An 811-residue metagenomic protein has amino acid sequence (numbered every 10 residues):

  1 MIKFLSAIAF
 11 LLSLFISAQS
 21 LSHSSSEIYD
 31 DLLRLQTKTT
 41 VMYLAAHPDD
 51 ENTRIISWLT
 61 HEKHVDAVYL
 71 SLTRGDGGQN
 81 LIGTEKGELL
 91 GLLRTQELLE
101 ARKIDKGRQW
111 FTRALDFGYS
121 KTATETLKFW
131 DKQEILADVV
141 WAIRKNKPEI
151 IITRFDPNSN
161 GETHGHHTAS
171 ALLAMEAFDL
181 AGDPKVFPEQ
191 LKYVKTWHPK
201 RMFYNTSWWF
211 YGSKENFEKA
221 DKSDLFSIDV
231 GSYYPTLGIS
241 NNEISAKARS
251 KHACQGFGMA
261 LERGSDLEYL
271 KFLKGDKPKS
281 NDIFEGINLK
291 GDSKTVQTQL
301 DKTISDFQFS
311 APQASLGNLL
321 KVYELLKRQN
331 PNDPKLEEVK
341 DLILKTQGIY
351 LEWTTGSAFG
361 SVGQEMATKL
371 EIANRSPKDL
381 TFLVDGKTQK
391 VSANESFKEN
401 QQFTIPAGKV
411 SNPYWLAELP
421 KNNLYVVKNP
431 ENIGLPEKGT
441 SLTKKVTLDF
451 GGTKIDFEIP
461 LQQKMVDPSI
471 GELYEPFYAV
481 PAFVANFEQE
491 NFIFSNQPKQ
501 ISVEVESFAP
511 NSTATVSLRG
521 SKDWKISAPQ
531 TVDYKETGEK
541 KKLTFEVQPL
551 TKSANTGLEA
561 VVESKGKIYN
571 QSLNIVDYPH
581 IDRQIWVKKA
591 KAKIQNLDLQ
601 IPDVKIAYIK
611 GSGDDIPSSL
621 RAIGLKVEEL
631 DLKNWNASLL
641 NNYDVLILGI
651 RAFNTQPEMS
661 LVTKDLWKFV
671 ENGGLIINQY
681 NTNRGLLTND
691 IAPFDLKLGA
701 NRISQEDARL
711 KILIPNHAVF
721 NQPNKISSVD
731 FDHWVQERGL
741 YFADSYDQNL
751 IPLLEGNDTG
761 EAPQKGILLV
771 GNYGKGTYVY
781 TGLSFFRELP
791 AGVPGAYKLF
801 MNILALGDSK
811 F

Functional and structural regions predicted by a protein language model:
Q19-K145, T168, M175-D179: Active-site rim/loop-helix segments in enzyme catalytic domains that contact anionic ligands
S20-V41, T122-T126, K132-L351: Metal-dependent de-N-acetylase/amidase catalytic core
Y323-G363, K464-S495: Low-complexity, acidic Ser/Thr/Pro/Gly-rich terminal tails and inter-domain linkers that flank the onset of structured
E365-K390, E399-T404, N412-W415, L442-T447 (+3 more regions): Beta-strand-rich binding/interaction modules
N394-P460, Q548-G557: Eukaryote-biased detector of low-complexity, proline/serine/threonine-rich segments and adjacent exposed loops
I568-G649, Y680, R787, A805-K810: Aromatic-Pro/Gly-enriched surface loop or interdomain linker that acts as a lid/target-recognition segment
R651-F731: A glycine-rich, often tryptophan-bearing local segment used as a flexible ligand/cofactor-contacting loop or short
A700-G792, F811: Catalytic beta-strand/loop cores that center a nucleophilic Ser/Cys/Thr and support acyl-enzyme chemistry
